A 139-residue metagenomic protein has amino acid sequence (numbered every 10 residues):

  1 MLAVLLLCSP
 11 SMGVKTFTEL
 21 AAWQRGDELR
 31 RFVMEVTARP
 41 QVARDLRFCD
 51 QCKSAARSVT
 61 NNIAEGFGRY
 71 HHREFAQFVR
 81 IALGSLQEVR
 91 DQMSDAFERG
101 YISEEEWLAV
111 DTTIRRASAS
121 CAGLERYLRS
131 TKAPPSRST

Functional and structural regions predicted by a protein language model:
M1-T139: Amphipathic alpha-helical assembly/interaction segments
